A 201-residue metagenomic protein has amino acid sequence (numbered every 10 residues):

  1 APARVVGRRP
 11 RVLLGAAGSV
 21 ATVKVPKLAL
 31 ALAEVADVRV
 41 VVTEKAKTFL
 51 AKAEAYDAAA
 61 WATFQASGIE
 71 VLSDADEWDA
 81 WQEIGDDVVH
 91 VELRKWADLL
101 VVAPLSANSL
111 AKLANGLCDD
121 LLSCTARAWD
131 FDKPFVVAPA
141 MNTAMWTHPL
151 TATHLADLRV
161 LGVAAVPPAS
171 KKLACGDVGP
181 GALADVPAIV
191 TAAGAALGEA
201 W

Functional and structural regions predicted by a protein language model:
A1-V137, N142-W201: A cross-family phosphate/adenosyl-ligand binding-site feature
